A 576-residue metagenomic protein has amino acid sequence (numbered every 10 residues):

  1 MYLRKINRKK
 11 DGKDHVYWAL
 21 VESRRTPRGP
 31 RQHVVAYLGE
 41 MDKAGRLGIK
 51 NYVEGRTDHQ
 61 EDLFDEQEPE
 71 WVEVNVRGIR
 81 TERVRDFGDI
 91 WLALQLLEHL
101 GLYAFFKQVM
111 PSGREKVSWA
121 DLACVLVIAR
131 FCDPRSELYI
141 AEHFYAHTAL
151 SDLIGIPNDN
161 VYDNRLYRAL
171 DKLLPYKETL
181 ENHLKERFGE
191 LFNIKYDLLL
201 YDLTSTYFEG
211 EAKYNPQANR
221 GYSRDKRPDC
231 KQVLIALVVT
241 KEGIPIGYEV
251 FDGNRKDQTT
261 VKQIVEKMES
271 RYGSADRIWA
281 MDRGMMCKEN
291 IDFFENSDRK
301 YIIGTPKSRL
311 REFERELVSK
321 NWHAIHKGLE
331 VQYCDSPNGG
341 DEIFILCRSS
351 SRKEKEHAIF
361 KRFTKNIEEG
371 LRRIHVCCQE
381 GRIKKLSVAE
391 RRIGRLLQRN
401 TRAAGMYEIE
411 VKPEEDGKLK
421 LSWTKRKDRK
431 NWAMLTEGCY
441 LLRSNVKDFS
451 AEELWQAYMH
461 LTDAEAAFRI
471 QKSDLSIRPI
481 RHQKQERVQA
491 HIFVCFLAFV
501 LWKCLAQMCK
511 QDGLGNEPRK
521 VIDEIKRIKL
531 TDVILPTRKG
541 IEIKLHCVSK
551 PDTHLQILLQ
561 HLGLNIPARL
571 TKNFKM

Functional and structural regions predicted by a protein language model:
Y2-K5, V16-A19, P27-R28, I79 (+2 more regions): Anion-binding and metal-coordination hotspots
K5-T57: Short, surface-exposed polybasic/aromatic micro-patch for ligand or macromolecular engagement
R25-P27, G48-G55, H59-Q60, Q67-P69 (+3 more regions): Acidic, glycine-enriched active-site microenvironments
N51-I90, Q95: Glycine-rich, N-terminal phosphate-binding loop and its surrounding beta-alpha-beta segment
